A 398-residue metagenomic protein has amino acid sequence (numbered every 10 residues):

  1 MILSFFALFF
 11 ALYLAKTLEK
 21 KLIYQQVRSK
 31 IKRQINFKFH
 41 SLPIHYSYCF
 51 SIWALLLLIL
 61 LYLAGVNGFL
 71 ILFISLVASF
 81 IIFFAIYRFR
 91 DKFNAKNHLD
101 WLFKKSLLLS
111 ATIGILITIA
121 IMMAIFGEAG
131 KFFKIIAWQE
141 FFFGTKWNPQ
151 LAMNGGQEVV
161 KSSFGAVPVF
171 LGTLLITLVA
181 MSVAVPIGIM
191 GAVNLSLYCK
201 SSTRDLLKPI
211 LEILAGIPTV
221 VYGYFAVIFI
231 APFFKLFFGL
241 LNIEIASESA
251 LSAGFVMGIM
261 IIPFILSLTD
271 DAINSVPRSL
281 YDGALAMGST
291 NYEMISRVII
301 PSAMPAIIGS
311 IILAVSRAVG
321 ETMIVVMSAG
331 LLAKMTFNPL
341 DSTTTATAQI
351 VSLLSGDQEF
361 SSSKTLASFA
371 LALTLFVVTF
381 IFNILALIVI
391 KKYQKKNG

Functional and structural regions predicted by a protein language model:
I23-R28, A64-V66, I115, I119-K146: Interfacial/capping segments of alpha-helical transmembrane domains
G68-F84, F164-N194: Transmembrane alpha-helix signature in integral membrane proteins
R88-N97, V179-L211, Y224, A386-Q394: Transmembrane-helix boundary motif in ABC transporter permease subunits
G127-V167, Y222-I259, A329: Membrane-interfacial helix termini and adjacent extracytoplasmic/periplasmic loops of multi-pass transporters
M181-V185, I189-N194, Y198-S201, D205 (+4 more regions): Membrane-cytosol interface at the C-terminal ends of specific transmembrane alpha-helices in multi-pass membrane
P209, L214, L268, I273 (+1 more regions): Transmembrane alpha-helices
D271-N274, R278, L285, I312 (+2 more regions): C-terminal transmembrane helix and the adjacent membrane-cytosol boundary/short C-terminal tail of inner/organellar
V325-F376: Interhelical loop and adjacent transmembrane-helix boundary motif in polytopic membrane transport permeases
